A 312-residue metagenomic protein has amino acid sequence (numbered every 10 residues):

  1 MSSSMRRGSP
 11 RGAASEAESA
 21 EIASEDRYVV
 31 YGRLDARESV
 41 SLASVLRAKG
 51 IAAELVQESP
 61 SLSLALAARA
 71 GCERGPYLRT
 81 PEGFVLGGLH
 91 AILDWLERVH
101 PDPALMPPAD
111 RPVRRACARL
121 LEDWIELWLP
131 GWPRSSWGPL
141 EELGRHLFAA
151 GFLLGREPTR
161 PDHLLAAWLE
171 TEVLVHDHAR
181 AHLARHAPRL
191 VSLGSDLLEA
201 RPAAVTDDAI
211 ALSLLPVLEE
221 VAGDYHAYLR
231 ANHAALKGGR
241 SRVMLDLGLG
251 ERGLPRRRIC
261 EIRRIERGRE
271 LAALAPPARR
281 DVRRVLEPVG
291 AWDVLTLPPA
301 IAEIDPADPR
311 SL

Functional and structural regions predicted by a protein language model:
S2-G138, L153, D224-L312: GST-like domain detector, emphasizing the conserved glutathione-binding G-site in the N-terminal thioredoxin-like
H100-L105, A149-L154, H176-L183: Inter-helical turn/loop segments and adjacent helix faces that build the functional surface of alpha-helical bundle
G131-P133, R156-E157, D208-A209: Short coil/turn segments at secondary-structure boundaries
W137-G155: Short N-terminal edge-element motif at the start of the domain
P139-E142, L164, S192-S195: Ligand-binding pocket segment of bilobal, Venus flytrap-like solute-binding proteins
L153-V173: GST superfamily/GST-like fold recognition
W168-A203: Short His-centered aromatic/hydrophobic patch
D207-H226: Small-residue-rich helix-loop
